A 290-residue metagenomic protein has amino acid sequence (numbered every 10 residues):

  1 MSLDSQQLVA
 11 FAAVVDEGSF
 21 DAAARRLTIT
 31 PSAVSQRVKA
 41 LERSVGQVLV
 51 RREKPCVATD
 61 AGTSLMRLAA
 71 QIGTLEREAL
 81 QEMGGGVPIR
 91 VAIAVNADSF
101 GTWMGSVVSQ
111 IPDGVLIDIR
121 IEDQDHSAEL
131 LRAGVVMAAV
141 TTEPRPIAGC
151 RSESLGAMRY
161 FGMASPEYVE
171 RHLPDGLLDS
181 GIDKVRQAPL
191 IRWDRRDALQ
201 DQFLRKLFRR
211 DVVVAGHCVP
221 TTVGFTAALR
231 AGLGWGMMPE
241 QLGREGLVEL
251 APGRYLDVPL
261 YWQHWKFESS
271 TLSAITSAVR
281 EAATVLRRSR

Functional and structural regions predicted by a protein language model:
L8, S44-V45, L65-P88: Alpha-helical linker/hinge and terminal dimerization helices associated with HTH transcriptional regulators
A12-T28: Short helix-boundary/capping micro-motifs
T30, Q36-R37: Residues within the DNA-recognition helix of helix-turn-helix
A40-D60: A short LG(V/I)-centered, amphipathic sequence patch enriched for acidic residue(s) preceding the LG motif
P88-A148: Central regulatory/effector-binding core of bacterial HTH transcription factors
M137-T141, G234-P239: Paired acidic/hydrophobic, glycine-rich loop segments that form the ligand-binding mouth/hinge of periplasmic-binding
R151-R159, M163-L233, L242-L256, S289-R290: C-terminal regulatory
A251-R290: A late-sequence structural motif
